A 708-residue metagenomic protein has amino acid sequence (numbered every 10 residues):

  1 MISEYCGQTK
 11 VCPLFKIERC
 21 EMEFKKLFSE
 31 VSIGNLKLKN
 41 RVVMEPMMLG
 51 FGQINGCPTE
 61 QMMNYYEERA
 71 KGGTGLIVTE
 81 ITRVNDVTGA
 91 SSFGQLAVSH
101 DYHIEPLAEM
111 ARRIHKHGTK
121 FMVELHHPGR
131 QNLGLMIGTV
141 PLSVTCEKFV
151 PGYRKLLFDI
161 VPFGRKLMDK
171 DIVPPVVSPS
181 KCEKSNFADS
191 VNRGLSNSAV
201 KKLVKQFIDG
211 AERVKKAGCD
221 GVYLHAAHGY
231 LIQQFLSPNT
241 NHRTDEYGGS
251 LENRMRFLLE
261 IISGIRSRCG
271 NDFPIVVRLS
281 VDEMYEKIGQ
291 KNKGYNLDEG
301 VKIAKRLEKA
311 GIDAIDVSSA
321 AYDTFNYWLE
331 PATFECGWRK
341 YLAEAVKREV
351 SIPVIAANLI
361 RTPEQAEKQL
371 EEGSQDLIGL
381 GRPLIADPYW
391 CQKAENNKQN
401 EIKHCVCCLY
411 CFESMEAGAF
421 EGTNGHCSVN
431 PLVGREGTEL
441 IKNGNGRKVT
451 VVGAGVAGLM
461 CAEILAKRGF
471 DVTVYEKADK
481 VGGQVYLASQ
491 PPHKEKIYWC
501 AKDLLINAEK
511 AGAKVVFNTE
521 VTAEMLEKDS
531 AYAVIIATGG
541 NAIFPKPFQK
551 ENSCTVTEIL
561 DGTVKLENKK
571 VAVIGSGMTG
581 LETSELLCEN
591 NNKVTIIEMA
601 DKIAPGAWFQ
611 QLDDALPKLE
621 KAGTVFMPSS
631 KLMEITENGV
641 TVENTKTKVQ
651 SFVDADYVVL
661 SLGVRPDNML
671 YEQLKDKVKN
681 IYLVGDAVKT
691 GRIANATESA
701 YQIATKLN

Functional and structural regions predicted by a protein language model:
C6, I17-V452, V456, C461-K467 (+1 more regions): Flavin-dependent oxidoreductase catalytic cores
G7-P13: Intrinsically disordered, low-complexity segments enriched in serine/proline and basic residues
G75, D220, D313, D376 (+3 more regions): Conserved acidic residues
K403-E421, L526, A531-K546: Helix-enriched interaction subdomains in cytosolic or periplasmic regions, typified by TIR/SEFIR signaling/NADase cores
N445-V474, V516-S530, A537-N552, T557-F609 (+1 more regions): Rossmann-like dinucleotide/flavin-binding elements
D471-A511, S584-S630, V688: Rossmann-like dinucleotide-binding cores of NAD(P)H-dependent redox enzymes
